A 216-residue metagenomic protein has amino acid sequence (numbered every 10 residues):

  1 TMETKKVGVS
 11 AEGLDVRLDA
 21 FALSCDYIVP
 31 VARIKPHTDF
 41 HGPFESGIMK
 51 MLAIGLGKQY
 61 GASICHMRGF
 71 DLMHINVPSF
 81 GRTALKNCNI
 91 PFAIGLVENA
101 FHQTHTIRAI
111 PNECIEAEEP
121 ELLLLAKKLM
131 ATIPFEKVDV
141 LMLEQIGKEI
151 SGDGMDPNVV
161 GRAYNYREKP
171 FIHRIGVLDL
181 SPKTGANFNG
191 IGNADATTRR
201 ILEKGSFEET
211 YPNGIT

Functional and structural regions predicted by a protein language model:
T1-P43: An acidic, phosphate/nucleotide-engaging active-site surface
M2, V31-I34, I94-N99, L125 (+3 more regions): Fold-independent oxyanion-binding glycine-rich loops and adjacent beta-strand/coil segments at enzyme active sites
G8-E12, D39-F44, T104-A109, G152-D156 (+1 more regions): Short acidic, glycine/serine/threonine-rich loops at helix termini
G8-S10, D19-S24, H41, T83-C88 (+2 more regions): Solvent-exposed alpha-helices and their adjacent loops that cap or buttress functional pockets in soluble metabolic
F21, I34-H102: Conserved phosphate- and dinucleotide-binding cores of soluble alpha/beta proteins, encompassing both enzyme active
N87-G95, L129-M142, K169-F171, N187 (+1 more regions): Flexible, glycine/charged-enriched surface loops at secondary-structure junctions
F101-N158, N165: A conserved active-site cap/scaffold subdomain adjacent to cofactor or substrate pockets
N158-T216: C-terminal non-catalytic interaction/assembly regions of soluble proteins
